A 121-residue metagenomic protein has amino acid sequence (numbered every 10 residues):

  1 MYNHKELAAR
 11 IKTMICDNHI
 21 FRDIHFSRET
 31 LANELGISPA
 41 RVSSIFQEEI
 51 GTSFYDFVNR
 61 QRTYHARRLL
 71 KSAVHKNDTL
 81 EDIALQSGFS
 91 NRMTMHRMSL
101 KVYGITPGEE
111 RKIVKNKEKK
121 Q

Functional and structural regions predicted by a protein language model:
M1-D23, R41-S44, R68, K112-Q121: Inter-domain helical "communication" segments and dimerization helices that couple sensory or membrane-embedded modules
N3-I11, S27, I50, N59-H65: N-terminal positioning helix adjacent to the helix-turn-helix/winged-helix DNA-binding module
K12-F26, F46, I50, R67-D78 (+1 more regions): Basic, amphipathic alpha-helical hairpins
S27-I37, V42, F46, D82-F89 (+2 more regions): Append "Primarily bacterial transcriptional regulators
S43-F57, S99-E109, I113: HTH DNA-binding helix-turn interface
E49-S53, F57-Q86, I113-Q121: Terminal helix-turn-helix DNA-binding modules in bacterial transcription factors
A73-R111: Sequence-specific DNA-binding recognition helix
